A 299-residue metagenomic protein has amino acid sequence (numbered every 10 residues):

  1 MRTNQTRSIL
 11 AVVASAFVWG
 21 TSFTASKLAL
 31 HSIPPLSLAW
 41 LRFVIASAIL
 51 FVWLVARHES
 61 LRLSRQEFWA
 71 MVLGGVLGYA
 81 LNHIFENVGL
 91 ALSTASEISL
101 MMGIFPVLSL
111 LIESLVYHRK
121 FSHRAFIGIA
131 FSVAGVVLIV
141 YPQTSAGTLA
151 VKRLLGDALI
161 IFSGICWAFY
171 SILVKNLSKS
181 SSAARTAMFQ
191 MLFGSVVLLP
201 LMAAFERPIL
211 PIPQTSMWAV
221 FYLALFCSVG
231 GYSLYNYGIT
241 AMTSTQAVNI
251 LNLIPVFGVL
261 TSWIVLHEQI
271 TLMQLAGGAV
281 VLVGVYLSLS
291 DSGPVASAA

Functional and structural regions predicted by a protein language model:
M1-S37, L149-N176, A296-A299: Glycine-/small-residue-enriched transmembrane alpha-helix faces in small-molecule transporters and effluxers
L10, S22, V44-I49, M101-L115 (+7 more regions): Alpha-helical transmembrane segments of compact multi-pass small-molecule transporters, enriched in specific families
A16, A39-L41, S96-I104, S171-S195 (+1 more regions): Helix-helix packing/entry segments at the starts of transmembrane helices
V18, S22-F23, F51-M102, L138 (+1 more regions): Specific transmembrane alpha-helical segments of multi-pass solute transporters/efflux pumps, especially DMT/EamA
T24-S32, N87-A91, V140-R153, M202-A219 (+1 more regions): Membrane-interface helix termini and inter-helical loops of multi-pass transporters
S32-L81, L108-S109, I165-L173, A187-E206 (+2 more regions): Transmembrane alpha-helices of multi-pass small-molecule transport proteins
L50, F121-Q143, L198, N252 (+2 more regions): Hydrophobic transmembrane alpha-helices of multi-pass small-molecule transport proteins
S109-L111, L115, A146-F205, V220 (+2 more regions): Transmembrane alpha-helical segments that form core, pore/gating elements of small-molecule transporters/exporters
